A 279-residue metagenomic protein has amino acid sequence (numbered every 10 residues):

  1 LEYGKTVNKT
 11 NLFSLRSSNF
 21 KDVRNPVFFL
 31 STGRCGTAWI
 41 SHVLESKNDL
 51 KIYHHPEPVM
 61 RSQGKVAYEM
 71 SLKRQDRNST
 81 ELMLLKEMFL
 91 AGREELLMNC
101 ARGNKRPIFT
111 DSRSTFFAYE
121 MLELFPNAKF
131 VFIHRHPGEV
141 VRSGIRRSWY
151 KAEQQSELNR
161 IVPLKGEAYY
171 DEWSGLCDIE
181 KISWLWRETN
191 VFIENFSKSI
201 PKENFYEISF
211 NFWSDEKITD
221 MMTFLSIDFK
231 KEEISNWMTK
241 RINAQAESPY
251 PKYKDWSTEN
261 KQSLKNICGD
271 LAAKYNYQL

Functional and structural regions predicted by a protein language model:
L1-E95, A101, W237-K240: PAPS-dependent sulfotransferase catalytic core
L1-P26, E167-S183, R187-E207, N211-L279: PAPS-dependent sulfotransferases, especially Golgi type II membrane carbohydrate sulfotransferases
L30-T32, F109-S112, H134-R135, S209-N211: Short His-Asn-centered micro-motif
G36-L50, M121-F125, G144-I145, F205-F229: PAPS/PAP-binding and catalytic site of the sulfotransferase fold
P58, H136-E139, S214: Conserved nucleotide-binding/hydrolysis micro-motifs of P-loop NTPases
R93-E120: Glycine-rich phosphate-binding loop used to anchor ATP phosphates in small-molecule kinases, encompassing both
D111, L124-R147: Conserved phosphate-donor/acceptor-positioning beta-strand/loop module used by diverse small-molecule
P137, W149-E172: Long, charge-dense
